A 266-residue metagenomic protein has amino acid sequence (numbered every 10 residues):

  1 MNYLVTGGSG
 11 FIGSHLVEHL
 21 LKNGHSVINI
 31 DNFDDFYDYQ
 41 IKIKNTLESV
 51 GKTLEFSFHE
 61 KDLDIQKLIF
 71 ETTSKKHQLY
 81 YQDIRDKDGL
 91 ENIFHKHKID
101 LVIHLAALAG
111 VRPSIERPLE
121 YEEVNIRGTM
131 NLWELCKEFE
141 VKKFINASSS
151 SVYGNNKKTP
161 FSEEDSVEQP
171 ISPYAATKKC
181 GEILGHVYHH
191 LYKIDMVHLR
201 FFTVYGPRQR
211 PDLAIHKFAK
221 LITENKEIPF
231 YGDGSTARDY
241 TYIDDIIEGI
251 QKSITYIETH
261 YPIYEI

Functional and structural regions predicted by a protein language model:
M1-V204, D244, S253: N-terminal Rossmann-like NAD(P)+-binding domain of SDR-like oxidoreductases, especially those catalyzing
I115, I222-T223: Hydrophobic residues in alpha-helical segments
Q169, S235-T236: Catalytic Tyr-x(3-8)-Lys segment
K179, V197, V204-K217, E224-K226 (+4 more regions): Glycine/proline-rich active-site loop of Rossmann-fold NAD(P)-dependent oxidoreductases
H190, K217-F218: Short, flexible segments with low predicted structural confidence
Y240: Short aromatic/basic micro-patch
